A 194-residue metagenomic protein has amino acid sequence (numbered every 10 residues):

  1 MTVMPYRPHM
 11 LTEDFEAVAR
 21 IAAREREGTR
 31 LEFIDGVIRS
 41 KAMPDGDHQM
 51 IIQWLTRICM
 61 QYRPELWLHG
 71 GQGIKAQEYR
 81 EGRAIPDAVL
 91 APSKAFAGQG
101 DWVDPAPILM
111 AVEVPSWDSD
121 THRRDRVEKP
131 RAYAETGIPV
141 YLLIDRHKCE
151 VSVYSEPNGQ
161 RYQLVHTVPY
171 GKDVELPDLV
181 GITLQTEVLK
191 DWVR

Functional and structural regions predicted by a protein language model:
M1-R194: Gly/Pro/Ser/Thr-rich low-complexity, intrinsically disordered segments predominantly at protein N-termini
